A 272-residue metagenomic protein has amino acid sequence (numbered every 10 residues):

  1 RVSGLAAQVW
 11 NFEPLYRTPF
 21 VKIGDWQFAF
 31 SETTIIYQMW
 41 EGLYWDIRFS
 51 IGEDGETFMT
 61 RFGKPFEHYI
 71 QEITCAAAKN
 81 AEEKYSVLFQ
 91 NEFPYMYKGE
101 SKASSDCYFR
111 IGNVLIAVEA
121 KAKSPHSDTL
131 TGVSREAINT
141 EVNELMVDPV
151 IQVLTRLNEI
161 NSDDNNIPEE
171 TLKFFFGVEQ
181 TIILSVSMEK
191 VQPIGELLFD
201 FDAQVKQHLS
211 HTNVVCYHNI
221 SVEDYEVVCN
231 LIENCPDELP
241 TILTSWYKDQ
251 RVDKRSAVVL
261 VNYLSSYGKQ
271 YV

Functional and structural regions predicted by a protein language model:
R1-K79, F199-V272: Interfaces and regulatory segments of ATP-dependent nucleotide/adenylate/phosphodiester-chemistry enzymes
E32, G42, E119-A120, T129-T131 (+1 more regions): Short conserved micro-motifs at the rims of enzyme active sites and ligand-binding pockets
F66-Y69, P94-K98, S124-D148, L198 (+1 more regions): Catalytic or ion-translocation cores adjacent to nucleophile or general acid/base/metal-coordination motifs in diverse
A77-K102, C107: A short acidic/basic microdomain associated with nuclease active sites
F89-E92, Q180-M188: Extended hydrophobic secondary-structure segments that form protein cores and membrane-embedded regions
F109-S127: Active-site beta-strand-loop-beta-strand hairpin of nuclease catalytic cores that positions key catalytic residues
A122-T181: Catalytic cores of nucleic-acid endonucleases
K173-F174, I182, P193-D202: Extended, charge-rich low-complexity regions and/or helical-solenoid scaffolds
